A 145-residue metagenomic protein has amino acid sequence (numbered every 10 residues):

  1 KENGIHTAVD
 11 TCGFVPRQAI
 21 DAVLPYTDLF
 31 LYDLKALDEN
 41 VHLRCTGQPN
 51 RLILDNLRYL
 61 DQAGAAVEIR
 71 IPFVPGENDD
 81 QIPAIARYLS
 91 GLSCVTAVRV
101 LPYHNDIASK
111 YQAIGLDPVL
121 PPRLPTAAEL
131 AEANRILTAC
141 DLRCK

Functional and structural regions predicted by a protein language model:
K1-Q112: Conserved AdoMet/S-adenosylmethionine-binding subsite of the radical SAM
R58-D61, N134, T138: Class I S-adenosyl-L-methionine
R87, T96, Y111-R135: A structural motif corresponding to the C-terminal lobe/cap of the Radical SAM core domain
D141-R143: Mature catalytic domains of secreted/periplasmic carbohydrate-active enzymes
